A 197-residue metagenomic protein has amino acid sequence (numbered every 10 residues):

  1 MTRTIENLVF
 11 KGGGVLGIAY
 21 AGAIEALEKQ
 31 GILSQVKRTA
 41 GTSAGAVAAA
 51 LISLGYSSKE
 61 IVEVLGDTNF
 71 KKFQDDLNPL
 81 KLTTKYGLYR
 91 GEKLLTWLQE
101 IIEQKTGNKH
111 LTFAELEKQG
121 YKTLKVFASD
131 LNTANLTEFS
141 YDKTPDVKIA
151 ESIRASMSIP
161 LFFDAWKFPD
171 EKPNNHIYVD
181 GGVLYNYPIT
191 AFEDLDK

Functional and structural regions predicted by a protein language model:
M1-T42, A50-K197: Patatin-like phospholipase
